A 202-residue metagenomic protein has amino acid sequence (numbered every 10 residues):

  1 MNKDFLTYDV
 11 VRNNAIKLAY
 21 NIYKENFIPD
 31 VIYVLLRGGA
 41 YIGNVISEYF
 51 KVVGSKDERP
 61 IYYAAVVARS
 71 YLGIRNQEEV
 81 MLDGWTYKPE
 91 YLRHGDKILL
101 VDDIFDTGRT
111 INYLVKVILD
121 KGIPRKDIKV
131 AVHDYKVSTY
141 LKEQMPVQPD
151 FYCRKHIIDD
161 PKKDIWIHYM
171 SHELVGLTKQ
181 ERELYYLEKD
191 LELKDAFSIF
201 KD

Functional and structural regions predicted by a protein language model:
M1-I28: Active-site-facing substrate-recognition patch
K24-N26, F50-E58, Y87-Y91, L119-R125: Alpha-helix termini
F27-L36: Short glycine-rich phosphate-binding loop at a beta-alpha junction
G54-I98, D106-L114: Short, glycine/charge-rich flexible loops or terminal/linker lids adjacent to PRPP-binding catalytic cores
A65, L100, V130-V132: Structural beta-sheet core signal
K116-D202: PRPP-dependent phosphoribosyltransferase catalytic core
